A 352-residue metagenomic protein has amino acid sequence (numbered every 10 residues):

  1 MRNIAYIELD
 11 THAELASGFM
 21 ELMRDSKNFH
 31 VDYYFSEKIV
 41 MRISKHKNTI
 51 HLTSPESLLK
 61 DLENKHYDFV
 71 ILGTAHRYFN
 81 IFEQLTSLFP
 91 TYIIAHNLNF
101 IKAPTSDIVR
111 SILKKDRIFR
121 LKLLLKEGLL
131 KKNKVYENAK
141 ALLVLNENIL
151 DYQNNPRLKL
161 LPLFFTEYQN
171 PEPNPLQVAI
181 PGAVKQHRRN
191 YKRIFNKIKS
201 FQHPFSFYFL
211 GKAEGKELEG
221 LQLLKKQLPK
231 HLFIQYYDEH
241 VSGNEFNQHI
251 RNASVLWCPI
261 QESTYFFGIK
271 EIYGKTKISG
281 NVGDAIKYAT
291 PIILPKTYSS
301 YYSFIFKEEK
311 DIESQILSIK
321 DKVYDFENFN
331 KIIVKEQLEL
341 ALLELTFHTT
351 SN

Functional and structural regions predicted by a protein language model:
I4-Y6, K60-F79, P90-I94: Short N-terminal targeting/anchoring amphipathic segment
A5, Q169-Q202, S206-L210: Conserved donor-binding/catalytic core segment of Leloir-type glycosyltransferases
F69-I71, L85-I118: Active-site proximal beta-strand in glycosyltransferases
N99-K102, R110-L142: Membrane-proximal helix-turn-helix segments that form the acceptor-binding/catalytic region of lipid-linked
K126-N170: Donor nucleotide-sugar binding/catalytic pocket of nucleotide-sugar-dependent glycosyltransferases
L221-V255: Nucleotide-activated donor-binding/catalytic signature segment of Leloir-type glycosyltransferases, i.e., the conserved
N244, C258-G283, K287, P295-S303: Nucleotide-sugar-dependent
K307-N352: A charged, aromatic-enriched C-terminal amphipathic alpha-helix characteristic of glycosyltransferases across folds
